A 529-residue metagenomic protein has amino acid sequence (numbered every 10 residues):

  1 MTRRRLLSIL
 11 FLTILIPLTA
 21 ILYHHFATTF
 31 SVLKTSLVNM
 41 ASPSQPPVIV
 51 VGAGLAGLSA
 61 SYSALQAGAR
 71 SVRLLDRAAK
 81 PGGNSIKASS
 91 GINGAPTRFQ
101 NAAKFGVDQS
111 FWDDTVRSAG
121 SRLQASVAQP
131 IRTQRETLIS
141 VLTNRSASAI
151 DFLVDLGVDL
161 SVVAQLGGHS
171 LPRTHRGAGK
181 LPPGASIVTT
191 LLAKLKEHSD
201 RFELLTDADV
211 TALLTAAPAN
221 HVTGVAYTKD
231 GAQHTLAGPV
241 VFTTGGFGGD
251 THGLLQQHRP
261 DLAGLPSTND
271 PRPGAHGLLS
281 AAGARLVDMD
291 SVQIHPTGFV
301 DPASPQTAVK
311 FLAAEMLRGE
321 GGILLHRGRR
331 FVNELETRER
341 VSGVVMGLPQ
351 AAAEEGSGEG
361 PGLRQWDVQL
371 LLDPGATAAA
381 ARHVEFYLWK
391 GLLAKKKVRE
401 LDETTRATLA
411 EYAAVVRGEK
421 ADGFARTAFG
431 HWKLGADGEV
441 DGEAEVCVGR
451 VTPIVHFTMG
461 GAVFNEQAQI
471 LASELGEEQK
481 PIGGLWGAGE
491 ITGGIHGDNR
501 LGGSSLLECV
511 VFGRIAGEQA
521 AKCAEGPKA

Functional and structural regions predicted by a protein language model:
P43-P46, D230-P239: Core beta-strand elements of the Rossmann-like FAD/NAD(P) dinucleotide-binding domain in flavoenzyme oxidoreductases
P46-L74: N-terminal Rossmann-like FAD-binding beta1-loop-alpha1 element of flavoenzymes
Q66-A88: Glycine-rich FAD pyrophosphate-binding loop
N93-L142, V162: Glycine-rich active-site loop/strand segments that organize a redox cofactor
R135-A232, T251-H252, F299-V300, V416-V440: Conserved redox-cofactor binding core of oxidoreductases
A212-L214, P218-H221, R406-N499: A glycine-rich dinucleotide-binding beta-alpha-beta segment and adjacent secondary-structure elements that constitute
H234-A303, C509-I515: Glycine-rich loop(s) and the adjacent beta-strand/alpha-helix scaffold that form part
H276-R406: An anion/pyrophosphate-binding glycine-rich loop and adjacent beta-alpha core in soluble alpha-beta enzymes
